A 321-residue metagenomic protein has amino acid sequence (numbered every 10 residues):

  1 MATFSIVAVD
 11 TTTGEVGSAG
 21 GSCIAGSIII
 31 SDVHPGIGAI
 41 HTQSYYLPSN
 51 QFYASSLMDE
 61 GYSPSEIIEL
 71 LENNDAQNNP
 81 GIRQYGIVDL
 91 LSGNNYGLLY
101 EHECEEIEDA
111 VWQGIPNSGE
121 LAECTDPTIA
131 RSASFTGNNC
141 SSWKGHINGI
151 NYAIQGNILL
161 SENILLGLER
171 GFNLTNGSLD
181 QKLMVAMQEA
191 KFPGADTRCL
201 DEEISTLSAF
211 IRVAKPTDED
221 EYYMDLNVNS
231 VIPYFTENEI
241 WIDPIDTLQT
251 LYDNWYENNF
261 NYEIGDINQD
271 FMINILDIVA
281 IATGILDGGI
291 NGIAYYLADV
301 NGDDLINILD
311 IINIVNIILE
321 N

Functional and structural regions predicted by a protein language model:
M1-F260: N-terminal nucleophile
N258-N321: Cellulosome-associated attachment modules in secreted, modular CAZymes
